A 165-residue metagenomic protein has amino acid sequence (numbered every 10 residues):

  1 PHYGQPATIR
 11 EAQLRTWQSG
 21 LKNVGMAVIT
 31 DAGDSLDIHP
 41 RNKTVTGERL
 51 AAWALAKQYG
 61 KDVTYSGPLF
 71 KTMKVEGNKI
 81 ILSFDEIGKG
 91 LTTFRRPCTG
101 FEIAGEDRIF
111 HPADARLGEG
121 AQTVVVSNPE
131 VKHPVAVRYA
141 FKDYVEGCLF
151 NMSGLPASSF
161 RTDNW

Functional and structural regions predicted by a protein language model:
P1-W165: Catalytic-domain carbohydrate-binding cleft regions of carbohydrate-active enzymes
